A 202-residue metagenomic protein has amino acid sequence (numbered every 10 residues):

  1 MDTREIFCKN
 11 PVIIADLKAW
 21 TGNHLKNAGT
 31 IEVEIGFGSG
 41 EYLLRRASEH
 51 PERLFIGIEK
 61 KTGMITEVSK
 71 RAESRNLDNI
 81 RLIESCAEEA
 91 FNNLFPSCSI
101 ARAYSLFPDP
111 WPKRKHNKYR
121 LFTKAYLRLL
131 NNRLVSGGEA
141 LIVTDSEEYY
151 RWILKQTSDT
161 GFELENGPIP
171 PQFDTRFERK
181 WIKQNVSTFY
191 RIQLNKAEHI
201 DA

Functional and structural regions predicted by a protein language model:
M1-I31, E41-S48: S-adenosyl-L-methionine
I35-S39: Class I SAM-dependent methyltransferase "Motif I" SAM/SAH-binding loop
K61: Conserved SAM/SAH-binding beta-strand->alpha-helix loop
V68: Conserved SAM-binding loop
A72-S97: S-adenosyl-L-methionine
F122-S136: A short glycine-rich, Lys/Arg-flanked "PGG" loop and its adjoining helix->strand segment in the class I
G137-T144: Conserved beta-strand signature within the Rossmann-like core of class I S-adenosyl-L-methionine
Y149-Q156, T160-A202: Class I S-adenosyl-L-methionine
